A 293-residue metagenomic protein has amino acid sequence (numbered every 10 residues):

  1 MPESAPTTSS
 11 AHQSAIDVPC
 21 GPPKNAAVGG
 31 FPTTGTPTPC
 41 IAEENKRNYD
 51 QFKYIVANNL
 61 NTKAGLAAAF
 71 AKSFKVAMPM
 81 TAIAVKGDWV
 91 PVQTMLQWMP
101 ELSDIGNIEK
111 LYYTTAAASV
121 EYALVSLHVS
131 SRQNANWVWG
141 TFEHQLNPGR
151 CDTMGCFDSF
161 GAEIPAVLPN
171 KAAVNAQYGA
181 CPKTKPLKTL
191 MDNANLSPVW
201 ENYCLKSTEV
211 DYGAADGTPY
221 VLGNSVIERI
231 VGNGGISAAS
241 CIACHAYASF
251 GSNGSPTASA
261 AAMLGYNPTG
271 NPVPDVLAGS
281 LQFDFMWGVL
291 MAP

Functional and structural regions predicted by a protein language model:
M1-A243, Y247-P293: Conserved small-residue
